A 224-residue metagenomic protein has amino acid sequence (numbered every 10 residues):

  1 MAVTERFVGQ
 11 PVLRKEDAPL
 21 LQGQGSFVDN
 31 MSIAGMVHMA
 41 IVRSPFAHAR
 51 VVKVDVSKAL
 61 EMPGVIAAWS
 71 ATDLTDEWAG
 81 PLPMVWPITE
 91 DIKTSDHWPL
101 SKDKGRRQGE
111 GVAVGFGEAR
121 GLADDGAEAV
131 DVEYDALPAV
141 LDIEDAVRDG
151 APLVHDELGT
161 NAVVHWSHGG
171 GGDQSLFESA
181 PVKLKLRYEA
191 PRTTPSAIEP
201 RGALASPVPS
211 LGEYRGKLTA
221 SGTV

Functional and structural regions predicted by a protein language model:
M1-L158: Flexible, low-hydrophobicity surface segments
H165-G169: Flexible loop and strand-edge segments within Gram-negative outer membrane beta-barrel domains
G172-V224: Conserved beta-alpha junction segments in alpha/beta enzyme cores
